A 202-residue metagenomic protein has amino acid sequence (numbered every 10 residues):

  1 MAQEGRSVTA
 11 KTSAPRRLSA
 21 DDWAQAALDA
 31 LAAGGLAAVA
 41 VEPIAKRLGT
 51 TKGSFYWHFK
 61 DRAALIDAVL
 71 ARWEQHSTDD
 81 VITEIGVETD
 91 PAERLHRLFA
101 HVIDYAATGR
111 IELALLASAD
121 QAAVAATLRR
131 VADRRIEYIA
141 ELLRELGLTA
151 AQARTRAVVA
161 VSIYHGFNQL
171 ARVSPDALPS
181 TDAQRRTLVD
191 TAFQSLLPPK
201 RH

Functional and structural regions predicted by a protein language model:
M1-L18, L148, K200-H202: N-terminal intrinsically disordered/low-complexity leader segments
S19-D22, A26-A68: Helix-turn-helix
A26-G34, D80-E84, I163-L170: Solvent-exposed, amphipathic alpha-helical segments
A68, D79-E112, A157-A160: Hydrophobic alpha-helical connector segments
E74-Q75: Generic helix N-cap/helix-start motif at coil->alpha-helix transitions
Y105-R129, R172-V173: Amphipathic alpha-helical segments used for helix-helix packing
A125-R129, R144-H202: Hydrophobic/aromatic-rich alpha-helical bundle segments in the mid-to-C-terminal region
T127-R134, Y138: Short, solvent-exposed amphipathic helices
